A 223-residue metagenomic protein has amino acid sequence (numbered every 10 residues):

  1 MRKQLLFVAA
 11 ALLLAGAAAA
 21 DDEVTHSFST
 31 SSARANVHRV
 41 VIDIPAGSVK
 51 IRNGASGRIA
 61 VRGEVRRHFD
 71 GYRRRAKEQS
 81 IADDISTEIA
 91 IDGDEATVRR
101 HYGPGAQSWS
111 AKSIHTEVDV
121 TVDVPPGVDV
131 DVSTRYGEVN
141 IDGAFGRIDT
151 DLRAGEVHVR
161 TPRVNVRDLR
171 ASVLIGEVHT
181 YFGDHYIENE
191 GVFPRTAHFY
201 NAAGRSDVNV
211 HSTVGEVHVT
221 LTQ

Functional and structural regions predicted by a protein language model:
M1, L14, H101-G103, N140: Short hydrophobic/aromatic-rich motifs at helix boundaries and adjacent loops
M1-F7: Bacterial N-terminal signal peptides that target proteins for export
F7, T213-E216: Detector for intrinsically disordered, low-structure N-terminal pre-sequences
F7-A15: Bacterial N-terminal signal peptides
A19-D43, S48-G127, D149, P162-H211 (+1 more regions): Acidic (Asp/Glu) and glycine-rich low-complexity loops/linkers that are typically intrinsically disordered
R66, G137, G155, G176 (+1 more regions): Hydrophobic lipid-interacting interfaces of membrane-associated proteins
D131-R135, V139-A154: Right-handed parallel beta-helix
